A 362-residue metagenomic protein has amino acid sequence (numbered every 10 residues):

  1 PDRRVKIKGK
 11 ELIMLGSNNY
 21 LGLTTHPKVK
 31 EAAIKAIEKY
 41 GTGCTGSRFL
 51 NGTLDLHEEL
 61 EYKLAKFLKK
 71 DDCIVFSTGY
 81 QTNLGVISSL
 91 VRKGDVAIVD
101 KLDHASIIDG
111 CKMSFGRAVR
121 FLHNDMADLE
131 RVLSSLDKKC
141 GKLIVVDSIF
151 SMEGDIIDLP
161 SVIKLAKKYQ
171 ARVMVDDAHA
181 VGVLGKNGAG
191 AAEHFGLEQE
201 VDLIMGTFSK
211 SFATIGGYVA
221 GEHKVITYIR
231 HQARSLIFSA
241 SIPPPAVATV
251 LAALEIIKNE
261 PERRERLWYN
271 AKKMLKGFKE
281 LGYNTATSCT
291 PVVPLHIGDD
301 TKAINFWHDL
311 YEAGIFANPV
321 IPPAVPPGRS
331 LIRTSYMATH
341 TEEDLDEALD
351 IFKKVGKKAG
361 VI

Functional and structural regions predicted by a protein language model:
P1-T42, A171: N-terminal "arm"/small-domain region of PLP-dependent enzymes with the aminotransferase-like
L23, E265-M274, K279-G314, A324 (+2 more regions): Conserved PLP-binding catalytic core of the aspartate aminotransferase-like
E31, K35-G79: Conserved N-terminal alpha-helix of the aminotransferase class I/II PLP-enzyme fold
I34-K35, K39, Y62, K66 (+2 more regions): PLP-dependent enzyme catalytic core of the Aspartate aminotransferase-like
V86-A105: Conserved PLP-anchoring active-site segment centered on the Schiff-base-forming lysine
V119, H123-V175: Active-site phosphate-binding strand-loop segment of PLP-dependent enzymes
Y169-R172, H179, L184-C289, K302: Active-site C-terminal subdomain of aminotransferase-like
